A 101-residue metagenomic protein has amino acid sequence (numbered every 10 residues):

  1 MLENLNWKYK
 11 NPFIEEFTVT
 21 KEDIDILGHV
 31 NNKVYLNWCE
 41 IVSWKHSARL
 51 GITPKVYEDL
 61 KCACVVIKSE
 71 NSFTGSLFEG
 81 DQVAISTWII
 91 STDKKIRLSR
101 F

Functional and structural regions predicted by a protein language model:
M1-A84, I90-L98: Terminal targeting signals and extreme-terminal segments of soluble enzymes
